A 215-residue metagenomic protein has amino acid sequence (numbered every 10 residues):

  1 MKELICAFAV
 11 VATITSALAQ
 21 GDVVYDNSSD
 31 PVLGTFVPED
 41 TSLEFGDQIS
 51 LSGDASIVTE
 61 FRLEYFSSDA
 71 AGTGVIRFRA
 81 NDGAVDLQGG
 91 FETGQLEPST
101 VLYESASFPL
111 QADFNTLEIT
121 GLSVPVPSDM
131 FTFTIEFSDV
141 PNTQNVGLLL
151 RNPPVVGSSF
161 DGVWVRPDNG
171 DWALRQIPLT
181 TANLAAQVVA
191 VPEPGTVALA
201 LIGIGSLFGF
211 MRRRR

Functional and structural regions predicted by a protein language model:
K2-D22, L184-L201: Short, threonine-centered small-residue motifs that mark membrane-proximal processing/anchoring sites and TM-junction
L18-P38: Boundary/junction segments of secreted and surface-exposed precursor proteins
G21, N152-V191: PGST-rich, cysteine-poor low-complexity/disordered linker and tail segments that act as flexible spacers
P31-L43, F108-A112: Extracellular beta-rich ligand/substrate-recognition surface
E39-S52, L117: Short beta-strands within extracellular/lumenal beta-sheet-rich domains
S56-S68: A short beta-strand element within beta-rich, extracytoplasmic domains of secreted/secretory-pathway proteins
S67-F160: Aromatic- and Gly/Pro-enriched, solvent-exposed loop/edge beta-strand patches characteristic of beta-rich domains
F208-R215: C-terminal membrane-anchoring or membrane-association module
